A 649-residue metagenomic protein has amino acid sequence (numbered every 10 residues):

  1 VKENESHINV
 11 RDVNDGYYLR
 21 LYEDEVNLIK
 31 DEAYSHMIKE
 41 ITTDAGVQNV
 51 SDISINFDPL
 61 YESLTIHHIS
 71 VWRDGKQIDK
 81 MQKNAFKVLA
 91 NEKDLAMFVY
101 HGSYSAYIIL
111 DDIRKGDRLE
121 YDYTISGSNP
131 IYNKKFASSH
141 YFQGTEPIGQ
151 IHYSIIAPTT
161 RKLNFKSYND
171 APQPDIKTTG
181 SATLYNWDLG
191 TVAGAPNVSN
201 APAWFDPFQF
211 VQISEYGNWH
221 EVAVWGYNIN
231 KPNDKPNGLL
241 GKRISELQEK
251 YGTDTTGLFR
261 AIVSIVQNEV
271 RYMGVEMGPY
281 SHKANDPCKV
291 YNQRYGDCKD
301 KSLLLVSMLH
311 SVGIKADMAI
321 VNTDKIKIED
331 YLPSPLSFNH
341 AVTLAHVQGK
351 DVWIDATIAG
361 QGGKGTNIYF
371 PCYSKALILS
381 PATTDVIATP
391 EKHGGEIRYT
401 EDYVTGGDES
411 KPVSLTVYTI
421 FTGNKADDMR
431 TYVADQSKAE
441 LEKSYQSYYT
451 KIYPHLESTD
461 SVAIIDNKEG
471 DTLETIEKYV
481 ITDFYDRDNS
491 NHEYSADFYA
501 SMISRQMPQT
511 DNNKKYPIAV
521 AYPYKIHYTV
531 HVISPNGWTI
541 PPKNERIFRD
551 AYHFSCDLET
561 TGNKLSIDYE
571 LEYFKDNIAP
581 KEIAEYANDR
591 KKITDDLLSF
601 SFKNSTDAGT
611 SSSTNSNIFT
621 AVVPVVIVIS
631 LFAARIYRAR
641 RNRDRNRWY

Functional and structural regions predicted by a protein language model:
V1-A633: A sensor for short, sequence-defined functional sites
F632-R640: Cytosolic-side junction of a single-pass transmembrane alpha-helix
R641-Y649: Cytoplasmic C-terminal tails of single-pass
